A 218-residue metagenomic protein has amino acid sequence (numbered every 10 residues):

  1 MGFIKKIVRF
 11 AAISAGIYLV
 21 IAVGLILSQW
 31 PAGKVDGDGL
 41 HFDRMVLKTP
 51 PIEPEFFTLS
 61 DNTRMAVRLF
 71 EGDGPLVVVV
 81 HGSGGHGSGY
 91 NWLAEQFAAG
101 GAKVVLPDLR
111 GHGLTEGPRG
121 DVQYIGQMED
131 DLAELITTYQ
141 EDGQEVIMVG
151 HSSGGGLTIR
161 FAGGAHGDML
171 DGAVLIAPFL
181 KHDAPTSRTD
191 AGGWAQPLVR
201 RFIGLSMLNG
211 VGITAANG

Functional and structural regions predicted by a protein language model:
G2-T58, R68: An N-terminal hydrophobic leader/cap segment in hydrolases
A66-P75: Short beta-strand-to-loop junctions in surface cap/lid or active-site-entrance loops
G74-G82: Short beta-strand element of the alpha/beta-hydrolase
S83-E95: The serine-hydrolase catalytic nucleophile loop
H86-G87, G113-Y139, Q144-E145: Catalytic nucleophile-loop/oxyanion-hole region of alpha/beta-hydrolase and closely related hydrolase-like folds
F97-G117: Conserved alpha/beta-hydrolase
S153, T158-G218: Alpha/beta-hydrolase-fold enzymes
